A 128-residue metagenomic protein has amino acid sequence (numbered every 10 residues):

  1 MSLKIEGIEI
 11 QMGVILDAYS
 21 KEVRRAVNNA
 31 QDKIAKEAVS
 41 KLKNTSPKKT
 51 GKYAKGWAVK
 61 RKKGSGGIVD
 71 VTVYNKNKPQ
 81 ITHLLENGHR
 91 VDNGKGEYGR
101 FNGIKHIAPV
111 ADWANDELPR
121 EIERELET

Functional and structural regions predicted by a protein language model:
M1-K78, N87-T128: Short, Lys/Arg-rich flexible segments
H83: Aromatic/pi-system hotspot detector in well-structured domains
